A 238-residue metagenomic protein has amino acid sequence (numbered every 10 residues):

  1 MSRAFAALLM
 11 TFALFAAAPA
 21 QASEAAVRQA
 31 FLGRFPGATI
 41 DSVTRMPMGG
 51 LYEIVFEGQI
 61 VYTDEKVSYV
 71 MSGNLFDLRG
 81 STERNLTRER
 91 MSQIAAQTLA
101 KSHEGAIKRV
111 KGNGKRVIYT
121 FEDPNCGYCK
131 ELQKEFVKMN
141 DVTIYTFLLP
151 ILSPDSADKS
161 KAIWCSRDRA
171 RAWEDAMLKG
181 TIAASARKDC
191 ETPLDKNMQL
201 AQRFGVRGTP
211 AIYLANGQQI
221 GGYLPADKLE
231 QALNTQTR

Functional and structural regions predicted by a protein language model:
M1-F5: Positively charged n-region of N-terminal signal peptides that target proteins for export
A6, T11, P19-K161, D175-L178 (+2 more regions): Extracytoplasmic thiol/disulfide redox context detector
E57, A215-N216: Short strand-coil-strand connectors
I163-C165: Conserved NTP-binding/hydrolysis module of P-loop NTPases
R167-A170, E174: Conserved, helical-rich catalytic subdomain that frames metal- and/or nucleotide-binding sites in enzyme alpha/beta
T181: Acidic-aromatic/histidine active-site loop/patch
G221-G222: Short, exposed beta-strand-loop hairpins at the edges of beta-sheets in extracellular/periplasmic proteins
